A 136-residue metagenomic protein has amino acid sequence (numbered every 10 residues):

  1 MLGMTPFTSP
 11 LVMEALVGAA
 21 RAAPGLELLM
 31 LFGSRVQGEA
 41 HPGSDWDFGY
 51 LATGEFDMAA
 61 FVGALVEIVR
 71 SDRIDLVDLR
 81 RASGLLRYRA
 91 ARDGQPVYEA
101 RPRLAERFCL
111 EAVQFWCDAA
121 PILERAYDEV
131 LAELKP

Functional and structural regions predicted by a protein language model:
M1-L28, V36-P42, A52-P136: Catalytic core of pol beta-like nucleotidyltransferases
